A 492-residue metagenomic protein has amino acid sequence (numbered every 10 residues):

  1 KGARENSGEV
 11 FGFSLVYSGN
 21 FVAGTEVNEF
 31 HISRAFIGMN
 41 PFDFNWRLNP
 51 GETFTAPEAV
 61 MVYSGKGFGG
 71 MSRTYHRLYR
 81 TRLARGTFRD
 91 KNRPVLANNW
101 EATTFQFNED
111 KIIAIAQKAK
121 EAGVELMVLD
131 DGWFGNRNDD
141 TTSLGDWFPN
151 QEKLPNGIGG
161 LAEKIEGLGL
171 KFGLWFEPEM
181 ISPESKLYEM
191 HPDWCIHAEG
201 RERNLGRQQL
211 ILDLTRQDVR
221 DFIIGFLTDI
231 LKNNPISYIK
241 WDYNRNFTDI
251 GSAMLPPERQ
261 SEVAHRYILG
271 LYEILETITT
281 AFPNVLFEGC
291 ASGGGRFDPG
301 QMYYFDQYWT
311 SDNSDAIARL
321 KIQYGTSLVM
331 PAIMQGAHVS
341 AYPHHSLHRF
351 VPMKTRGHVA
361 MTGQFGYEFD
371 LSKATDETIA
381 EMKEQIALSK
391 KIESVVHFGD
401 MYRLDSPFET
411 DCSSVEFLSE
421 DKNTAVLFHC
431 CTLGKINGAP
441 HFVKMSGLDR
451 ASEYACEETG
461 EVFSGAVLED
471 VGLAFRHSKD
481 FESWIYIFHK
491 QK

Functional and structural regions predicted by a protein language model:
K1-S72, H76, L83-A84: Catalytic and substrate-binding clefts that recognize carbohydrates or anionic sugar/phosphate headgroups
E5, S406-D449, I487: Carbohydrate-binding surface patches
G51, A97, M127, I165 (+6 more regions): Conserved, mostly hydrophobic/aromatic
F88-G225, Y238: Aromatic-lined carbohydrate-binding/catalytic grooves of carbohydrate-active enzymes
E125-W133, I223-P256: Active-site groove signature of glycoside hydrolases
S182, L187-D221, H265-S372: Glycan-recognition surfaces
K354-D405: Catalytic cores of secreted or luminal carbohydrate-active enzymes
S464-K492: C-terminal beta-strand-rich structural cap/linker in extracellular carbohydrate-active enzymes
